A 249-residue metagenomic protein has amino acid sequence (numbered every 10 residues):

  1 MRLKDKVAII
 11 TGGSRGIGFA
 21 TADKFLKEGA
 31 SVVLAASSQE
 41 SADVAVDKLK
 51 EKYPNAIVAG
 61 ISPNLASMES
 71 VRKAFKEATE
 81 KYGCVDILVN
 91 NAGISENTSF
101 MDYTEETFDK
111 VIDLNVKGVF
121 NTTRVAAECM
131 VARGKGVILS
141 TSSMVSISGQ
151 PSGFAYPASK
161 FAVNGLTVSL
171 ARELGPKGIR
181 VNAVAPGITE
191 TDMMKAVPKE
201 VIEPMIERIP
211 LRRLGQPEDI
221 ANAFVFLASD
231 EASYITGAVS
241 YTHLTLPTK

Functional and structural regions predicted by a protein language model:
V7, S14-G16: Conserved glycine-rich cofactor-binding loop
Q39, S62-K73, E105, E218-D219: The beta1-alpha1 cofactor-binding region of Rossmann-like NAD(H)/NADP(H)-dependent oxidoreductases
S99-F100, T104-I112, M194, M205: Substrate-binding pocket helix/loop in short-chain dehydrogenase/reductase
T123, S159: Active-site helix of classical SDR
E128, R172-P176, S233: Alpha-helical segment proximal to the catalytic Tyr-Lys
S143: Residue(s) in the substrate-gating loop at a strand-loop-helix junction that position the organic substrate next
T242-T248: Conserved small/polar residues in nucleotide/adenosyl-binding loops
